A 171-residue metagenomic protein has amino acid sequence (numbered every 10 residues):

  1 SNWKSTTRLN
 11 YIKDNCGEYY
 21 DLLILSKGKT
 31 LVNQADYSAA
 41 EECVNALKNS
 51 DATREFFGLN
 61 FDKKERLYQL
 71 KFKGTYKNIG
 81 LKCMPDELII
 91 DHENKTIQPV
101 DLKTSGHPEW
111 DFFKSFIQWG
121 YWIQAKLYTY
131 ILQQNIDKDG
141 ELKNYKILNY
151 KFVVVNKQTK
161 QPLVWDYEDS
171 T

Functional and structural regions predicted by a protein language model:
S1, W110-K114: An N-terminal domain-start capping segment
S1-M84: Metal-dependent nuclease catalytic cores that hydrolyze phosphodiester bonds in DNA/RNA, characterized by
T7, S115-W122, L127-T171: Metal-dependent nuclease catalytic regions and adjoining charged, substrate-binding loops involved in nucleic-acid end
G58-D62, I89-I97, L132-I147: Secondary-structure boundary elements
L70-Y76, I89-D91, K103-G106, N156: Short, flexible loop/turn elements at secondary-structure junctions
T75, I79, F113-G120: Conserved aromatic-histidine-acidic binding/catalytic patches
K82, E109, Y121-A125: Glycine- and acidic-residue-rich phosphate-binding/metal-coordinating active-site segment common to enzymes that handle
C83-D111: Conserved catalytic cores of phosphodiester-cleaving nucleases, focusing on short active-site segments
